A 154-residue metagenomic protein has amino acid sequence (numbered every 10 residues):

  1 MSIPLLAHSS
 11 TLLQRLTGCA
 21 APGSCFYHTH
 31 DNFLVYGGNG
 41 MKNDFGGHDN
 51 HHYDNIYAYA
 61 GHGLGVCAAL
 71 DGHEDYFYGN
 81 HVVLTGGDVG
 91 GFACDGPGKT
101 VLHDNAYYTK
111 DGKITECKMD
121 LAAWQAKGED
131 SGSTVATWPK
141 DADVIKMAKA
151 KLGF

Functional and structural regions predicted by a protein language model:
M1-F154: Extracellular parallel beta-helix/beta-solenoid repeat domains
